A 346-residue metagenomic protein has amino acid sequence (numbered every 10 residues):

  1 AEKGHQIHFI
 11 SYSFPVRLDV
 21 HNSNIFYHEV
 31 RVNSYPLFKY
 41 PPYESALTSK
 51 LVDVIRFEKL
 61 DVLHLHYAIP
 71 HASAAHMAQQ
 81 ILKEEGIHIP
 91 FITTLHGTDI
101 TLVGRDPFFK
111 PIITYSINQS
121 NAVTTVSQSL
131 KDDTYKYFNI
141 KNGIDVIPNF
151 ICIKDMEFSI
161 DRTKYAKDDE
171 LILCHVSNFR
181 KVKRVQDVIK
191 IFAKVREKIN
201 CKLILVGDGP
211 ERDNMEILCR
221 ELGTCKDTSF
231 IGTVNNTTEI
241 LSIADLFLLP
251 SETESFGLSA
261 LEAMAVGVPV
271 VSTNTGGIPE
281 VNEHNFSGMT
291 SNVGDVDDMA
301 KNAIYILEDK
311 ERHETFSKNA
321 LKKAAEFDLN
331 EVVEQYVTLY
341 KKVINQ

Functional and structural regions predicted by a protein language model:
A1-V16, K341: N-terminal subdomain of nucleotide-sugar transferases
S13, S129, F150: Carbohydrate-associated surface elements
V103-G104, Y135-K136, F150-Y165: Acidic anion/phosphate-binding donor-loop and adjacent secondary structure in glycosyltransferase catalytic cores
A166-K183, I189-F192, I204: Conserved donor-binding/catalytic core segment of Leloir-type glycosyltransferases
T233, E252: Aromatic "clamp/platform" in nucleotide-sugar-dependent glycosyltransferases that forms part of the donor/acceptor
P269-S272, N282: Short hydrophobic beta-strand element within catalytic cores of glycosyltransferases and related nucleotide-activated
H284-N285, M289-V296, Y305-K310: Conserved acidic donor-binding segment of nucleotide-sugar-dependent glycosyltransferases
D298, Y305, R312-E326, Q335-T338 (+1 more regions): A short, well-ordered alpha-helix in the C-terminal region of glycosyltransferases
